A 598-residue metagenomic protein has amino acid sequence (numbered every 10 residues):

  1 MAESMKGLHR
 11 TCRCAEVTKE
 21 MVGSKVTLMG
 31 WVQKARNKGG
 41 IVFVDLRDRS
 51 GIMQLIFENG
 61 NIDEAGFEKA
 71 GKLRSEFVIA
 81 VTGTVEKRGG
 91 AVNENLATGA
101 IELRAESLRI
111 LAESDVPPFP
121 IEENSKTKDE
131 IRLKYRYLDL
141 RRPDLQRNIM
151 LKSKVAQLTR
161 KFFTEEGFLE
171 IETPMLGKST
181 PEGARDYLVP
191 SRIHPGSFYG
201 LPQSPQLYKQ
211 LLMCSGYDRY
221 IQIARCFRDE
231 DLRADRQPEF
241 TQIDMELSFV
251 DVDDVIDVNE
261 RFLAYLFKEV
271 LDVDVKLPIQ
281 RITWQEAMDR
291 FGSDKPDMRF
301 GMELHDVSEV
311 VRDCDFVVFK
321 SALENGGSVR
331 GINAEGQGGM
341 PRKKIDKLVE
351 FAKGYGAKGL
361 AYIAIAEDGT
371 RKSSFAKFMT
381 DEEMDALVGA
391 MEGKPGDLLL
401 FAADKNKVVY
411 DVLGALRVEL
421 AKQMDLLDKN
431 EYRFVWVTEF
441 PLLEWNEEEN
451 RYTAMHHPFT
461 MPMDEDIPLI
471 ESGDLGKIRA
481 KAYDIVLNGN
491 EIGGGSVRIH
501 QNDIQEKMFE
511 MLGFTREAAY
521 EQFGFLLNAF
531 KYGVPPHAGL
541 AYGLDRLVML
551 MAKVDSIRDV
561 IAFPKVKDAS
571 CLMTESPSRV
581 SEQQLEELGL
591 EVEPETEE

Functional and structural regions predicted by a protein language model:
M1-E598: Class II aminoacyl-tRNA synthetase catalytic cores and aaRS-like
